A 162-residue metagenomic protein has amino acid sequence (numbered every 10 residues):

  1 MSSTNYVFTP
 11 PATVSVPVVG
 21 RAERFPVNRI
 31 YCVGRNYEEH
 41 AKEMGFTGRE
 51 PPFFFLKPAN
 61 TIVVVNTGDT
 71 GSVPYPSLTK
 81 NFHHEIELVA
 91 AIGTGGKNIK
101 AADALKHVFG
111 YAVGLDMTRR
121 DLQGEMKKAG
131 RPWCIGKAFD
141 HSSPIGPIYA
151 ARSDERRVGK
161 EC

Functional and structural regions predicted by a protein language model:
M1-K160: Catalytic-core "active-site belt" of small-molecule-metabolizing enzymes, emphasizing His/Asp/Glu-rich regions
